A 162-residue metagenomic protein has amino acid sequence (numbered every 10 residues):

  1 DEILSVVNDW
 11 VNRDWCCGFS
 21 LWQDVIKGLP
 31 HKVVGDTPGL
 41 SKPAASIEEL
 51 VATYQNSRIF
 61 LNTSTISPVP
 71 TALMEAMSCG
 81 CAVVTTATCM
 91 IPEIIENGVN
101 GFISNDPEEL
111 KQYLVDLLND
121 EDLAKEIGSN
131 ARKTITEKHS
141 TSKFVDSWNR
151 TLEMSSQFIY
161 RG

Functional and structural regions predicted by a protein language model:
D1-A45: Conserved catalytic-core segment of nucleotide-activated headgroup transferases in glycan assembly
V51, P70-S78, P92-E93, V99: Short alpha-helical segment that forms part of, or immediately flanks, the ligand-binding pocket in carbohydrate-active
A52-S57: Short alpha-helical donor nucleotide-sugar binding micro-motif in glycosyltransferases
R58, S78-G80: A short alpha->beta transition loop at the rim of the catalytic pocket in nucleotide-sugar-dependent
T65: Aromatic "clamp/platform" in nucleotide-sugar-dependent glycosyltransferases that forms part of the donor/acceptor
A82-T85: Short hydrophobic beta-strand element within catalytic cores of glycosyltransferases and related nucleotide-activated
N97-E108, D116-E121: Conserved acidic donor-binding segment of nucleotide-sugar-dependent glycosyltransferases
N119-M154, I159: A charged, aromatic-enriched C-terminal amphipathic alpha-helix characteristic of glycosyltransferases across folds
